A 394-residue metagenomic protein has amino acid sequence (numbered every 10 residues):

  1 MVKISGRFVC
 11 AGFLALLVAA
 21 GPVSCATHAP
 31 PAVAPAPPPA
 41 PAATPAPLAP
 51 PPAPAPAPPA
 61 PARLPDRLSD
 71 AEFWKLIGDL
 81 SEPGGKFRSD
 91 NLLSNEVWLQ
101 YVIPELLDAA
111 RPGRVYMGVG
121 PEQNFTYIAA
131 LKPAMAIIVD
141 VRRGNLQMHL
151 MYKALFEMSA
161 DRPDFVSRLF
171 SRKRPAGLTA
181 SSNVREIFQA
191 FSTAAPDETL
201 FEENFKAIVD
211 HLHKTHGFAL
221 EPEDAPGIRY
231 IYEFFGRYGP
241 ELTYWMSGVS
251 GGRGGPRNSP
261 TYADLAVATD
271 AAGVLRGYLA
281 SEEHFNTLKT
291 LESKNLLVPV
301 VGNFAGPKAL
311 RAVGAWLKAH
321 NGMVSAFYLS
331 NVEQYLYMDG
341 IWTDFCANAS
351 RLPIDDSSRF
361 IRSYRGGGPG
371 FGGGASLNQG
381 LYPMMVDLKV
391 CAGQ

Functional and structural regions predicted by a protein language model:
M1-G6: N-terminal secretory signal peptides that target proteins for export/translocation
C10-P22: Bacterial N-terminal signal peptides
T27-R63: Compositionally biased, proline/threonine/alanine/serine-rich low-complexity intrinsically disordered stretches
P56-A109, R114-V115: Mature N-terminal segment immediately following signal peptide/propeptide cleavage in secreted/periplasmic
S81-F87, G120-Q123, Y127-K132, L317 (+4 more regions): Sec/Tat-exported extracytoplasmic proteins
I103-I137, R143-G144: Post-signal peptide N-terminal segment of secreted/secretory-pathway proteins
I137-V298, A392-Q394: Class I S-adenosyl-L-methionine-dependent methyltransferase module
Y238, L242-Q394: Alpha-helical subdomain
